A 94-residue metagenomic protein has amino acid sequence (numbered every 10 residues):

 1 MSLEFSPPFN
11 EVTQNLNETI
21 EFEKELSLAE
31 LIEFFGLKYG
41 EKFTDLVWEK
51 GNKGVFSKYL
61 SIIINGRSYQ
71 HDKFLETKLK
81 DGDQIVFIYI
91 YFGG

Functional and structural regions predicted by a protein language model:
M1-G93: Ubiquitin-like/PB1-type beta-grasp interaction modules and other compact soluble beta-rich domains
